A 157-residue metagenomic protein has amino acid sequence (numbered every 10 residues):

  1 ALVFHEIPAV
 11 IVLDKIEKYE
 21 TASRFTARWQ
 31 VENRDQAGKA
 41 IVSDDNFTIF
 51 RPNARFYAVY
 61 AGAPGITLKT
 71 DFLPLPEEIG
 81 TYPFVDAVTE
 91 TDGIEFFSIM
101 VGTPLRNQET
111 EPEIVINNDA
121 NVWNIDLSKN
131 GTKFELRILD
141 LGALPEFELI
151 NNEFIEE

Functional and structural regions predicted by a protein language model:
A1-E157: CBM-like, beta-strand-rich accessory domains located in the C-terminal region of large, secreted polysaccharide-active
